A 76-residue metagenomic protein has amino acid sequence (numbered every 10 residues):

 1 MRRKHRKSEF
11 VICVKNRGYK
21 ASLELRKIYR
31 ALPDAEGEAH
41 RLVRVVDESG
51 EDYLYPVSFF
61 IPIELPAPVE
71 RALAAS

Functional and structural regions predicted by a protein language model:
M1-K4, R44-E48, P66: Conserved functional hotspots at enzyme active or ligand-binding sites that engage polyanionic ligands
M1-N16: SH3-family beta-barrel domains
I12-Y55: Basic/aromatic-rich interaction segments and small domains that mediate binding to polyanionic partners
L54-S76: C-terminal structural segments of small proteins and small subunits
